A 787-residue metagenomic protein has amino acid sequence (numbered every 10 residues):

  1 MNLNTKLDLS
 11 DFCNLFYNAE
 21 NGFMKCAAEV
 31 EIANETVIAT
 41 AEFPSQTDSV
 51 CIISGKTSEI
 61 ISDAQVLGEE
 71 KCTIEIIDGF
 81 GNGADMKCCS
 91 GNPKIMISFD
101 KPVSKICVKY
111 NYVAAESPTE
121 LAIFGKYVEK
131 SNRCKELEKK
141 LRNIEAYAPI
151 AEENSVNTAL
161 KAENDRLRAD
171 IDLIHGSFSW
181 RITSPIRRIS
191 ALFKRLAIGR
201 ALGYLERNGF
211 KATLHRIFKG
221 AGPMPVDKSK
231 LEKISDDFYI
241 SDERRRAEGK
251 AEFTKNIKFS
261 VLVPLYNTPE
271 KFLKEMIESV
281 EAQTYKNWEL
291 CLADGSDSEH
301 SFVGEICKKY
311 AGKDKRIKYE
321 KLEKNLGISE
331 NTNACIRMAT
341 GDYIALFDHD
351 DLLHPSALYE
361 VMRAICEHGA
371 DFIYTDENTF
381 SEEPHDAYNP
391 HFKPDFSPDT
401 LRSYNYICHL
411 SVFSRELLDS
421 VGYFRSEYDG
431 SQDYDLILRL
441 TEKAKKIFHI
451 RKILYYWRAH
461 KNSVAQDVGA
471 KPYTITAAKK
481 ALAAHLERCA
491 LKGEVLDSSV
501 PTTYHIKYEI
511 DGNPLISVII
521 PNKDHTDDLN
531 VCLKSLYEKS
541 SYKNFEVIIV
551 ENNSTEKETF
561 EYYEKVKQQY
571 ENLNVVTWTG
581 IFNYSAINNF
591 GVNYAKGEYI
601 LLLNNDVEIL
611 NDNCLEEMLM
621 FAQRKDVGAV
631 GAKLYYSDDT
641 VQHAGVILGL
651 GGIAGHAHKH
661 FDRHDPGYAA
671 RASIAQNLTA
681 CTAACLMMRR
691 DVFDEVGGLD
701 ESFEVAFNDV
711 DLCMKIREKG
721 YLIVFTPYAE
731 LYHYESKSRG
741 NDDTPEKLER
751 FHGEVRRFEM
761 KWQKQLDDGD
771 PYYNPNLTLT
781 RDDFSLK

Functional and structural regions predicted by a protein language model:
Y112-K255: Boundary detector for helix-to-coil junctions that initiate low-complexity/charged tails
K219-E281, A483-E538: N-proximal low-complexity "stem/linker" segments adjacent to membrane-targeting elements
E281-K321, Y537-T577: Acidic donor-binding segment of Leloir-type glycosyltransferases
L322-A339, W578-A595: Glycine-rich, basic loop-to-helix element that forms the pyrophosphate-binding segment of sugar-nucleotide handling
I344, I600: Short aromatic/hydrophobic "clamp" motif used to bind/position activated sugar donors
S356-Y388, V607-I653: Conserved donor NDP-sugar-binding/catalytic core segment of glycosyltransferases
H385-Y406, A632, S637, G649-T679: Short, flexible, basic/aromatic active-site loop/helix in glycosyltransferases
L417, E427-I453, R458, L482 (+3 more regions): A short, conserved alpha-helix in the catalytic core of glycosyltransferases
